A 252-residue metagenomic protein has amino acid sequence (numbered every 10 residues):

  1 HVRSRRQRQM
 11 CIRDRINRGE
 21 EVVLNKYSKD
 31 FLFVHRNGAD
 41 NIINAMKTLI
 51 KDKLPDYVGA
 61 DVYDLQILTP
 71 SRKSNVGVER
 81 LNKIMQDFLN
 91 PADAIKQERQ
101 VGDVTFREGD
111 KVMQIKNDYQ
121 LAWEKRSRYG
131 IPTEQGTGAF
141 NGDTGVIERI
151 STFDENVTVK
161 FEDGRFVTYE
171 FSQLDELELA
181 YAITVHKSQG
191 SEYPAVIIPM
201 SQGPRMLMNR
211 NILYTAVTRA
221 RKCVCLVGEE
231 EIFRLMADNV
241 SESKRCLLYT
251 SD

Functional and structural regions predicted by a protein language model:
H1-R8, I12, Y249-D252: Single conserved hydrophobic/aromatic residue that forms the stacking wall/gate of nucleotide- or nucleobase-binding
R5-R6, R72-N75, Y119-Q120, Q202-R205 (+1 more regions): Conserved nucleotide-binding/hydrolysis micro-motifs of P-loop NTPases
R6-Q9, D40-I43, K47, N75-E79 (+4 more regions): Amphipathic alpha-helical transducer elements in NTP-driven molecular machines
R6-Q9, R13-D30: Conserved P-loop NTPase
R13, G109, G190: Conserved RecA-like P-loop NTPase ATPase core
I16-G19, L49-D56, I84-A92, I115-D118 (+6 more regions): Conserved, well-folded catalytic cores of nucleic-acid-processing and energy-transducing macromolecular machines
V34-Y129: Conserved helicase/translocase motor-coupling segment
E134-T137, N141-S251: C-terminal accessory regions
